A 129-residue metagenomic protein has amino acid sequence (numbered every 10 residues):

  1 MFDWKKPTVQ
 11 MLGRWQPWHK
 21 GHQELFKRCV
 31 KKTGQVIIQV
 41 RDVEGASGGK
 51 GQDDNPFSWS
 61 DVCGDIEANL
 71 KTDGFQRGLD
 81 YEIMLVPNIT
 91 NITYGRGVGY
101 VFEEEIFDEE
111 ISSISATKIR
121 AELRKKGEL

Functional and structural regions predicted by a protein language model:
M1-L129: Nucleotidyltransferase catalytic core that binds NTPs
